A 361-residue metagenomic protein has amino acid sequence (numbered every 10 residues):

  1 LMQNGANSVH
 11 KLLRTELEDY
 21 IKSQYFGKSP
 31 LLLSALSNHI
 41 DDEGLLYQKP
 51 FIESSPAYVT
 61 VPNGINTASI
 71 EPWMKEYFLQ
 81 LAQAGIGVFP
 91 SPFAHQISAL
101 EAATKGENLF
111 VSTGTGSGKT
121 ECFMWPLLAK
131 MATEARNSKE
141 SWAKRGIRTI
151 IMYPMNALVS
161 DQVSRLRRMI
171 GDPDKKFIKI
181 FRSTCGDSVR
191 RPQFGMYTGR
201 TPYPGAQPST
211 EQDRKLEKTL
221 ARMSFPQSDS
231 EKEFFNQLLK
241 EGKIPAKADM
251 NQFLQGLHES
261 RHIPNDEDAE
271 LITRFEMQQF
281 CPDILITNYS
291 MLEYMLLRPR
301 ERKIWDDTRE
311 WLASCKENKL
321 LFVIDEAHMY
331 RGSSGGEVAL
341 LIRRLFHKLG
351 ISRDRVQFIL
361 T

Functional and structural regions predicted by a protein language model:
L33, S37, D42-K75, N137-G146 (+2 more regions): A substrate-engagement module of RecA-like helicase motors
S54-S112, C122-A129: Conserved pre-motif I regulatory segment
S91-H95, K119-M124, L158-V163, Y330-E337 (+1 more regions): Phosphate/oxyanion-binding active-site loops and adjacent basic polyanion-contact surfaces
Q96, V111-S117, M155, E326-G335 (+1 more regions): Conserved helicase ATPase motor motifs in RecA-like P-loop NTPase domains
E101-L109, E121-K144, N156, R165-R168 (+1 more regions): Walker A/P-loop NTP-binding motif
K105-V111, R145-T149, C281-D283, Q357: Pre-Walker A (Motif I) flank of P-loop NTPase domains
I151-M152, I284-T287, V323, V356-T361: Structural recognition of the conserved hydrophobic beta-strand(s) that form the central parallel beta-sheet of P-loop
S290-Y294, R300-K348: SF2 helicase catalytic motif II
